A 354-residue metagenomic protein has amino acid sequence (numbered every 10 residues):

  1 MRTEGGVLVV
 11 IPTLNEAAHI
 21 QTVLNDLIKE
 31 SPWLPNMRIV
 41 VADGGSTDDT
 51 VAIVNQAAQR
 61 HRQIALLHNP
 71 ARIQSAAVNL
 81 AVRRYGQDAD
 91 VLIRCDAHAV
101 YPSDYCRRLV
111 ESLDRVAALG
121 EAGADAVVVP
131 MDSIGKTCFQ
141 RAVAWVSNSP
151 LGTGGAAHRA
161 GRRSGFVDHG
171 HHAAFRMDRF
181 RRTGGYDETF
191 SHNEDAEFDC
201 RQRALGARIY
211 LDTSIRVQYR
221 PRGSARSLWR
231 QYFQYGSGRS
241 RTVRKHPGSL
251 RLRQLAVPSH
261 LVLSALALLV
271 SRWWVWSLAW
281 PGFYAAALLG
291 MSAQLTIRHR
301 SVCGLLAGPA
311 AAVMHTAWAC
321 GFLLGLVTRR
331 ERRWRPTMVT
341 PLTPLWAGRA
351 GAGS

Functional and structural regions predicted by a protein language model:
N25-N36: Short, acidic, metal-binding catalytic loop of nucleotide-sugar glycosyltransferases
P35-G45, L67-N69, A97: Short beta-strand/loop segment that forms part of the nucleotide-sugar
D43-A52, A71, A99-P102: A conserved acidic beta->alpha catalytic loop
N69-Q87, R108: Glycine-rich, basic loop-to-helix element that forms the pyrophosphate-binding segment of sugar-nucleotide handling
A89-V100: Short beta-strand-to-loop acidic/aromatic patch adjacent to the donor-nucleotide binding site
S103-R141, R220: Conserved donor NDP-sugar-binding/catalytic core segment of glycosyltransferases
D187-L250: Catalytic donor/gating beta->alpha subdomain of glycosyltransferases that bind UDP-sugars
H260-R332: Membrane-embedded multi-pass helical conduit in multi-pass membrane proteins, especially envelope-biosynthetic
